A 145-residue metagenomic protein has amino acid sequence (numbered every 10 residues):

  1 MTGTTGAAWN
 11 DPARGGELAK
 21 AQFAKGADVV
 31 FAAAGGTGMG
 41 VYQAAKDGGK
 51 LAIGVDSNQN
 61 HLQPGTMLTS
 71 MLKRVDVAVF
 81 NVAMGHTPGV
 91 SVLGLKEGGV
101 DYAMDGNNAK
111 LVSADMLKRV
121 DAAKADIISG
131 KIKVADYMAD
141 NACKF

Functional and structural regions predicted by a protein language model:
M1-F145: A residue-level marker of the well-folded mature domains of exported/periplasmic proteins
